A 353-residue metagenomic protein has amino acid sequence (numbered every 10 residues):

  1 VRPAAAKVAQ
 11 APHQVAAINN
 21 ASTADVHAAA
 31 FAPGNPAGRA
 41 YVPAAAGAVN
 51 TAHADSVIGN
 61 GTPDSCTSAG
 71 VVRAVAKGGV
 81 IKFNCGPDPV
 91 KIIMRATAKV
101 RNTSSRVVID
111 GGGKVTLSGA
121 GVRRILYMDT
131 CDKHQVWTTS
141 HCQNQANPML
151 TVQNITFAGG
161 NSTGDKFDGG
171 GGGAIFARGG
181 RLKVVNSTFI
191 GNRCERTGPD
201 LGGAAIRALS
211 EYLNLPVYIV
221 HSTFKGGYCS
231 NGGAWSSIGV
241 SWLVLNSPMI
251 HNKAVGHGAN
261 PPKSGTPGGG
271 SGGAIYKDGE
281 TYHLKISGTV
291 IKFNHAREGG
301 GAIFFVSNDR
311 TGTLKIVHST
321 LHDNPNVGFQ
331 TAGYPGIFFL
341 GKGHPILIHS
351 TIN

Functional and structural regions predicted by a protein language model:
A5, A11-S56: N-terminal pre-domain segments of enzymes
I58-K82: Acidic Gly/Asp/Thr-rich repetitive segments characteristic of extracellular carbohydrate-active and adhesion proteins
V72, A76-K77, I93-V108, T116-Q153 (+4 more regions): Extracellular beta-strand-rich solenoid/capping regions of secreted or surface-exposed proteins that bind or remodel
G79, V90, A96-A98, S105-V107 (+18 more regions): The right-handed parallel beta-helix/beta-solenoid scaffold, focusing on the short coil/turn and N-cap positions
G111-K114, N147-N161, R181-E195, Y212-S230 (+4 more regions): Right-handed parallel beta-helix
R123-H134, G160-G169, G191-G202, R207-L209 (+4 more regions): Acidic/polar low-complexity surface segments
